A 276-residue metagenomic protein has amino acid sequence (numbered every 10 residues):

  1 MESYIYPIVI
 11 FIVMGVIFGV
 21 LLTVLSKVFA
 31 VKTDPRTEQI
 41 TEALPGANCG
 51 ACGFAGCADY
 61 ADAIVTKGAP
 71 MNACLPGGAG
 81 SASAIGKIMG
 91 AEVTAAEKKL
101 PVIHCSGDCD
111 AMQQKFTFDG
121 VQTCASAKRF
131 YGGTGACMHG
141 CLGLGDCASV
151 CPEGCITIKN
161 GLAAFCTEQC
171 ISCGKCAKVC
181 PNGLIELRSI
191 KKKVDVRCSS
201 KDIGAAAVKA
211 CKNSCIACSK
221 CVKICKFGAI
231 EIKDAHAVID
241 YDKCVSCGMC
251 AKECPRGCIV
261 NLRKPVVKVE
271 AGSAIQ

Functional and structural regions predicted by a protein language model:
E2-I224, G228, E253, G257-V260 (+1 more regions): Ferredoxin-type iron-sulfur electron-transfer modules and their immediate structural context
K220, I230-V238: Strongly charged, low-complexity linkers/loops
